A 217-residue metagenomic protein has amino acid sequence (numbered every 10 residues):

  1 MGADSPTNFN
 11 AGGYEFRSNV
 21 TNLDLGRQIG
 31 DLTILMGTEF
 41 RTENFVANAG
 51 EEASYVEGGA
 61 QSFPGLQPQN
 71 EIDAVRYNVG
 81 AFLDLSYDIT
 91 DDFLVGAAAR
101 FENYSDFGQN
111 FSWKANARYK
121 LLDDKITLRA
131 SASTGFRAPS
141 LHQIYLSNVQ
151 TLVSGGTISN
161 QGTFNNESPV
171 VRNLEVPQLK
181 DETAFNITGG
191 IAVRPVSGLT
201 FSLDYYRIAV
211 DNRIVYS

Functional and structural regions predicted by a protein language model:
M1-T7, G50-A60, W113-N116, Y145-V153 (+1 more regions): Flexible, surface-exposed loop regions and adjacent strand-edge segments of Gram-negative outer-membrane beta-barrel
G2-L94: Outer-membrane beta-barrel transmembrane domain signature of Gram-negative proteins, especially the mid-to-C-terminal
F16-N19, N70-R76, G135-S202, A209: Outer-membrane beta-barrel signature, preferentially recognizing the C-terminal barrel domain of Gram-negative
G26-I29, L83-Y87, F101, Y119-L121 (+2 more regions): Residue-level signature of outer-membrane beta-barrel architecture
I29-L32, T90-D92, L121-I126, A184 (+1 more regions): Outer-membrane beta-barrel channels and translocator barrels
I34-M36, V95-A97, W113, I126-A130 (+2 more regions): Transmembrane beta-strands of outer-membrane beta-barrel proteins
F40-V46, V79, A99-S105, L121 (+4 more regions): Transmembrane beta-strands of outer-membrane beta-barrel pores
A81-Y87, N110-D123, L128, G189: Feature captures outer-membrane beta-barrel proteins of Gram-negative bacteria and organelles
